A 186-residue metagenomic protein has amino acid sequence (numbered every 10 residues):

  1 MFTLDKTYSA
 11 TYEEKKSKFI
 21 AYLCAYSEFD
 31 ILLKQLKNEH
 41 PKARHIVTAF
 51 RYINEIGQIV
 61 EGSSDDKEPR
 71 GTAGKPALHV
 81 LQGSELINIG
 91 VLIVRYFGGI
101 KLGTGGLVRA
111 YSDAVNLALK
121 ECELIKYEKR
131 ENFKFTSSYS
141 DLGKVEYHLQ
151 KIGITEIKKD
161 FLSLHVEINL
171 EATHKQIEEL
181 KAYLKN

Functional and structural regions predicted by a protein language model:
M1-G71, H174, A182: C-terminal regulatory domains involved in ligand/effector binding and gene-expression control
Y26-F29, S138-L142, E171-E178: Helix N-cap motif at beta-to-alpha junctions
K67-G83, V94, L107-Y111: Conserved mixed alpha/beta catalytic, RNA-binding, or beta-rich assembly cores of soluble enzyme, regulatory
I87-F97: Glycine- and acidic-rich phosphate- and metal-coordinating loops
G105, S112-R130: Long, charge-dense
L124-Y139, I168: Short glycine-/aliphatic-rich beta-strand segments at the starts of folded cytosolic domains
T136-T155, E179: Short amphipathic alpha-helix segments
E156-H174: Non-DNA-binding regulatory cores of transcription-related proteins, predominantly C-terminal effector-binding
